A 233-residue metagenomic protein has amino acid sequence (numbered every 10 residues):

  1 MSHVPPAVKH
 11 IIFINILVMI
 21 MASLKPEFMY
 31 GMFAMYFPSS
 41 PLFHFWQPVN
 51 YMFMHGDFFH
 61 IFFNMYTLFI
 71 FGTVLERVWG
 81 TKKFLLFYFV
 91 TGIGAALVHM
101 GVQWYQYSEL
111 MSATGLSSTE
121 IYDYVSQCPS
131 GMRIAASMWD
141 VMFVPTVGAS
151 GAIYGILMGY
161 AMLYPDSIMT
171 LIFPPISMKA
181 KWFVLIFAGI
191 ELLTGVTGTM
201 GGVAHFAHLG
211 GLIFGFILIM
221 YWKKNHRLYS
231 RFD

Functional and structural regions predicted by a protein language model:
M1-D233: A detector for small-residue-rich transmembrane helices and their helix-helix packing motifs
